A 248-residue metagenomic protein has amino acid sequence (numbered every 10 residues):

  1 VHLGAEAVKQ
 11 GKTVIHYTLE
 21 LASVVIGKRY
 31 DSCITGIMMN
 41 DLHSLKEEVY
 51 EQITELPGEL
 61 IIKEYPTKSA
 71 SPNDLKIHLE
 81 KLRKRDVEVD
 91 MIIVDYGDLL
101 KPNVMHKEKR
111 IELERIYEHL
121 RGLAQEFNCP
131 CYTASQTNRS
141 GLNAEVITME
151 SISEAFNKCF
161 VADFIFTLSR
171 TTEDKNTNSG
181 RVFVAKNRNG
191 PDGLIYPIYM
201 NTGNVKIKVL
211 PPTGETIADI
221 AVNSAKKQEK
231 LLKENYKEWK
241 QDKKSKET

Functional and structural regions predicted by a protein language model:
H2-K9: Walker A/P-loop NTP-binding motif
K9-E88, P102, I195-P197, W239: Cytosolic-facing regulatory segments adjacent to core modules
T18, I93, A134, V161: Generic enzyme active-site microenvironment
L19-L21, C129, T133-Q136: Conserved H-loop
A22-I26, V49, K68-L75, K109-H119 (+2 more regions): Helical mechanochemical/support elements of P-loop NTPase systems and associated helical scaffolds
M38-H43, K63-S69, K101-E114, G141-E150: Flexible beta-alpha connector loops of hexameric P-loop NTPases
N73-I92, H119, Q125-F127, R139-T248: C-terminal regions of RecA-like/P-loop NTPase motor modules
D90-T133: Helical hairpin unit composed of two closely spaced alpha helices linked by a short loop
